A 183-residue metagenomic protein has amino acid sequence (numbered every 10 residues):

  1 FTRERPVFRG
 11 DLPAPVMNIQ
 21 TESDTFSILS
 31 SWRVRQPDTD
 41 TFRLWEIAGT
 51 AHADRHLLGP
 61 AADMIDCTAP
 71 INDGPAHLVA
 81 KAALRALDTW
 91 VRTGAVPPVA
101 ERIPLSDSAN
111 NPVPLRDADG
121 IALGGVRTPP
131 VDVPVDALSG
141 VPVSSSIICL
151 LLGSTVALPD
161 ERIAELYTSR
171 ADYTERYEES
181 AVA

Functional and structural regions predicted by a protein language model:
F1-A183: C-terminal His-loop and adjacent cap/lid subdomain of alpha/beta-hydrolase
